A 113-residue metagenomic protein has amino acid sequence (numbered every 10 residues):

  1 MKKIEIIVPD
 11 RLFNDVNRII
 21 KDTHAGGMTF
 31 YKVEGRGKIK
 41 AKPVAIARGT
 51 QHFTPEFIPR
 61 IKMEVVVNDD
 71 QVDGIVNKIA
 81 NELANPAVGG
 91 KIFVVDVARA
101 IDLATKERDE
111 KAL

Functional and structural regions predicted by a protein language model:
M1-L113: Positively charged, small/polar-rich N-terminal and surface patches that mediate targeting and assembly and bind
